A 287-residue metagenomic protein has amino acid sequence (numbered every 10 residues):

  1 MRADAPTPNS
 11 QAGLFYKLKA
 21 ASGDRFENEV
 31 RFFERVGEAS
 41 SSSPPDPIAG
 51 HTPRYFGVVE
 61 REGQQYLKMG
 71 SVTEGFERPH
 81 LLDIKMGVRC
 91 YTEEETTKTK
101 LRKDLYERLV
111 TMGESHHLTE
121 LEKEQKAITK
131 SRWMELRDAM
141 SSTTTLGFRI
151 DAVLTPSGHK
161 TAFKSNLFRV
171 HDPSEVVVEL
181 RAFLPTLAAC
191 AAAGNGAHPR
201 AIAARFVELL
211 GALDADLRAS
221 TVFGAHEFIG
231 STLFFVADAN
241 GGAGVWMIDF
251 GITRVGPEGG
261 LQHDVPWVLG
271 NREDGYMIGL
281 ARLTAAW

Functional and structural regions predicted by a protein language model:
M1-W287: Polybasic, positively charged surfaces/segments
